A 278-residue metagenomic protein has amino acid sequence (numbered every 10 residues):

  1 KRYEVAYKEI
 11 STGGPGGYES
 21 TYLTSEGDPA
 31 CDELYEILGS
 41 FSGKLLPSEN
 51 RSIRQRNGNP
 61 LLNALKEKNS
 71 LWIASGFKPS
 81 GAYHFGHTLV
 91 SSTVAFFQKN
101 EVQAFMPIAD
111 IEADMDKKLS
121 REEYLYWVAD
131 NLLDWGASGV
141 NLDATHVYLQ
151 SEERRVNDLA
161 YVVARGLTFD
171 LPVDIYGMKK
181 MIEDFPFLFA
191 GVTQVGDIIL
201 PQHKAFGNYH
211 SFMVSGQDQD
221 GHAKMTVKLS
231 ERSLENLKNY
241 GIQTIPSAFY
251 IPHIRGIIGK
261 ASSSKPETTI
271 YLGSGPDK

Functional and structural regions predicted by a protein language model:
K1-K78, V227-K278: Non-catalytic terminal extensions that flank enzyme cores
Y7-I10, S80, R155-L159, T168-K278: Active-site cores that bind ATP or allylic diphosphates and position pyrophosphate for catalysis
K44-A113, M213-S215: N-terminal catalytic cores of NTP/NDP-binding nucleotidyl/phosphoryl-transfer enzymes
G58-L62, S91-V102, W127-L132, P186-Q202: Structured alpha-helical segments in the cores of large, soluble enzyme domains
F77, P107-E112, T145-N157: Short, glycine/charge-rich beta-strand/loop segments that flank catalytic centers and engage negatively charged groups
F85-L89, L119-W127: Alpha-helix N-cap and loop-to-helix initiation/capping positions
P107-E122, I251-I254: Short connector loops at secondary-structure junctions
E123-L149: A glycine-rich helix N-cap at a beta->alpha junction
